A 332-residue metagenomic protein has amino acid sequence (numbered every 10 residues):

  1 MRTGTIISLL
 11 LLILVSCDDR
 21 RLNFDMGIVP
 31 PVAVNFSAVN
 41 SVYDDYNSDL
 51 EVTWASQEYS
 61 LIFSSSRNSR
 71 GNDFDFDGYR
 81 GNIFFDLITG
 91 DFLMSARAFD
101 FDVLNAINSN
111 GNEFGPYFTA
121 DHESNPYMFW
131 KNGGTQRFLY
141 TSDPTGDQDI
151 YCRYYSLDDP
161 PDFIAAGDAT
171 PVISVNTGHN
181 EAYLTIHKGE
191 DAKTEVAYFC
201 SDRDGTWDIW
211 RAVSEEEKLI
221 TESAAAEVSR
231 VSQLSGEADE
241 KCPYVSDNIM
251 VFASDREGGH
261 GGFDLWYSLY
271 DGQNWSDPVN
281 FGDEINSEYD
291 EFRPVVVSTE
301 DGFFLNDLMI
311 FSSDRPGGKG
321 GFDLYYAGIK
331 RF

Functional and structural regions predicted by a protein language model:
M1-R2, L324: N-terminal hydrophobic targeting signals that begin at the initiator methionine
R2-L9: Sec-dependent signal peptide recognition, specifically the positively charged N-region followed immediately by
I13-S16: C-terminal motif of bacterial Sec signal peptides marking the signal peptidase cleavage site
D18-F332: Short, conserved micro-motifs composed of acidic
